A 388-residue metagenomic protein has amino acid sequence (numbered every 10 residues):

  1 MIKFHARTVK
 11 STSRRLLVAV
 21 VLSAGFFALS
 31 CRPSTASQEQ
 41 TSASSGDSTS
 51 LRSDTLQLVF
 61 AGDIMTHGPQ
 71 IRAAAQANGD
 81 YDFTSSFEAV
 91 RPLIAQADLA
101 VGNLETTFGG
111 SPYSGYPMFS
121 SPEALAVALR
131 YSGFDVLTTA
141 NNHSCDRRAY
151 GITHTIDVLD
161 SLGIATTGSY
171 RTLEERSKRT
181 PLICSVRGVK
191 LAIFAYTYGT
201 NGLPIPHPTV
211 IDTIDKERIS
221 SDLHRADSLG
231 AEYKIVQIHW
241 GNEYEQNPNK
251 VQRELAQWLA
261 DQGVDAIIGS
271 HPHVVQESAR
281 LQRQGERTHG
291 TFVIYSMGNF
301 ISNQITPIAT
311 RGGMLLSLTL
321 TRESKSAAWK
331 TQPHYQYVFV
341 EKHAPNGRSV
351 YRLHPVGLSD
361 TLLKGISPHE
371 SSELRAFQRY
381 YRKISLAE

Functional and structural regions predicted by a protein language model:
I2-V18: Bacterial N-terminal signal peptides that target proteins for export
V21-L22: Gram-negative bacterial Sec-dependent N-terminal signal peptides
F27-S30: C-terminal motif of bacterial Sec signal peptides marking the signal peptidase cleavage site
R32-E388: Acidic, metal/ion-coordinating pockets
